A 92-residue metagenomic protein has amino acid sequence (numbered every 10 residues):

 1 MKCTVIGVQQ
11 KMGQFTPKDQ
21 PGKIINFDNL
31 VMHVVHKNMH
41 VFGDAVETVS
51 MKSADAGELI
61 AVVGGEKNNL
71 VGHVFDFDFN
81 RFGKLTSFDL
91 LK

Functional and structural regions predicted by a protein language model:
M1-K92: Short beta-rich binding modules
